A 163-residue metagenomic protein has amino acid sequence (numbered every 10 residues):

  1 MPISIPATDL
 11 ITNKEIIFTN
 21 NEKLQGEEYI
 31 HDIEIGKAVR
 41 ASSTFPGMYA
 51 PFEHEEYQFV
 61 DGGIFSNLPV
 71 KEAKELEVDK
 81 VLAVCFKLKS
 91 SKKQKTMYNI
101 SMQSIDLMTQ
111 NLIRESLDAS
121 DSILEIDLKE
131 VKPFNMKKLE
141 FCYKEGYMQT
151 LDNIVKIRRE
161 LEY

Functional and structural regions predicted by a protein language model:
M1-Y163: Patatin-like phospholipase
